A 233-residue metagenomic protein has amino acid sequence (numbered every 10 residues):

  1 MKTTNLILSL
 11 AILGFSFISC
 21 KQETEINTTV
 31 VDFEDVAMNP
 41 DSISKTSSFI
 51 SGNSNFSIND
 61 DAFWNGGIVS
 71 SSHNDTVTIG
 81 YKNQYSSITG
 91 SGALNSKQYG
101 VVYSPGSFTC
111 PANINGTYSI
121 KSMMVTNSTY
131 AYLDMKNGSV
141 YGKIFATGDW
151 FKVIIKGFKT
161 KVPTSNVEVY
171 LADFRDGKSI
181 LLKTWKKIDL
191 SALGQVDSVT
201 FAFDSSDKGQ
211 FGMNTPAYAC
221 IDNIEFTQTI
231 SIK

Functional and structural regions predicted by a protein language model:
K2-T4, L10, S16-P40, T227-K233: Bacterial Sec-dependent N-terminal signal peptides
E25-N115: N-terminal targeting leaders for non-cytosolic proteins
P40-S42, S128-L133, D207-Q210: Short catalytic/ligand-binding loop motif for oxyanion handling, primarily in non-cytosolic enzymes, centered on
S107, K121-N137: Secretory/extracellular carbohydrate-interaction modules and structurally similar beta-sandwich "look-alikes"
N115-S122, Q195-V196: Extended extracellular/luminal ectodomain segments enriched in beta-structured repeat modules
D134-V153: Short coil-to-beta strand junction motifs in C2/discoidin
V153-K233: Terminal, low-complexity interaction segments
